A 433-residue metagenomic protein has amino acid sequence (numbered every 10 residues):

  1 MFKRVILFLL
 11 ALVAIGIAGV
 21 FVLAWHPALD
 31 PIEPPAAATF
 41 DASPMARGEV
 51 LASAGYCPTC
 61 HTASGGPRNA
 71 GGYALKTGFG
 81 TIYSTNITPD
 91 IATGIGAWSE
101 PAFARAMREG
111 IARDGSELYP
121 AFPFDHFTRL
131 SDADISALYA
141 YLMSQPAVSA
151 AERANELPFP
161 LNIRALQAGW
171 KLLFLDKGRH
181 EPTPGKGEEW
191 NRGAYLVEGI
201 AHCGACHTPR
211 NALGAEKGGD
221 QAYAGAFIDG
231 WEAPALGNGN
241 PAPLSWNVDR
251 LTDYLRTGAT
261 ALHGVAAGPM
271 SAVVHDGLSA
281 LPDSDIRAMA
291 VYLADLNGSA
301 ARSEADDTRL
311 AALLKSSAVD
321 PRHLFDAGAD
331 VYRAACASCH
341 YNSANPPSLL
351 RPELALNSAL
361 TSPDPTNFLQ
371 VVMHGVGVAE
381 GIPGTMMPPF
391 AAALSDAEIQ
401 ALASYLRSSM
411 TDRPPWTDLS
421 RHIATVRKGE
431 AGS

Functional and structural regions predicted by a protein language model:
M1-I32: N-terminal type II signal-anchor transmembrane helix that functions as the membrane-insertion/stop-transfer segment
L23-P35, A63-G80, R113-A194, E198-G199 (+5 more regions): Flexible coil segments in periplasmic/lumen-exposed cytochrome c-class electron-transfer proteins
T39-A70, A74-L75, R351: Short extracytoplasmic
C57-C60, C203-C206, C336-C339: Short cysteine clusters
Y83-A104, W231-P241, N367-M386: Short Fe-S-cluster ligation motifs
I95-M107, I111, A137, L244-N247: Aromatic- and charge-enriched surface segment that lines or borders ligand/interaction sites
L255, A355-E398: Extended, polar beta-sheet/loop recognition surfaces of beta-rich domains that mediate binding to diverse ligands
L324-Q370: C-terminal structural cap/anchor segments
